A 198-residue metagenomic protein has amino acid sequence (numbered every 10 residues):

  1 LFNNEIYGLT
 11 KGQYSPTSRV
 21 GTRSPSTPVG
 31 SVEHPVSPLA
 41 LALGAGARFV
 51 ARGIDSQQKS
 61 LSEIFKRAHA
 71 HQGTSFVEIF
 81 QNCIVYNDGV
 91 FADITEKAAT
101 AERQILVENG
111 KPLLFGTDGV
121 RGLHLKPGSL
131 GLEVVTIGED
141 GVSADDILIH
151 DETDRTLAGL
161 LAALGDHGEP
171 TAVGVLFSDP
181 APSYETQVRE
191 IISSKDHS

Functional and structural regions predicted by a protein language model:
L1-G8, Q57-E63: Thiamine diphosphate
L1-N3, E78-F80, L176-S178: Short beta-strand segments
N4-I6, V29-H34, L106-P112: Short C-terminal domain-edge/linker segments immediately following a structured domain
E5-V20: Glycine-rich anion/phosphate-binding loop at the beta-strand->alpha-helix junction
V20-A68: Conserved thiamine diphosphate
A40, R48-A51, T74-F76, T171-V175: Structural motif
F49-I105: ATP/pyrophosphate-binding catalytic subdomain of soluble kinases
V85-S198: Flexible, low-complexity linker and terminal segments
